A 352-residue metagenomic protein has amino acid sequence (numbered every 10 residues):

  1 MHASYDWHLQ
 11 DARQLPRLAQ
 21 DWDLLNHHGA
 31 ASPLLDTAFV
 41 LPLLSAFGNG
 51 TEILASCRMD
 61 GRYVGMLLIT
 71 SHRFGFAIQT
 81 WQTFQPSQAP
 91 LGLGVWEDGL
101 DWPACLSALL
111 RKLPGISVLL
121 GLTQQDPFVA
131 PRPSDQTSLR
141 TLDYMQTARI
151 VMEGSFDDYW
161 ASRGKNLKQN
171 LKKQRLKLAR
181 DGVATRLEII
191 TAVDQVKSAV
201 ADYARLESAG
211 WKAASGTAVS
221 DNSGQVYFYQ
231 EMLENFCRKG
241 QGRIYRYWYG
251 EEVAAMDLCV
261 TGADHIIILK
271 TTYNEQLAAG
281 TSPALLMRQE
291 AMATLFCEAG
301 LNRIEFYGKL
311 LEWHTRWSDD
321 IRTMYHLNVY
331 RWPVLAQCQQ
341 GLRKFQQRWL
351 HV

Functional and structural regions predicted by a protein language model:
H2-S4, P131-S162, L269, A299-V352: Active-site/acyl-donor-binding loops of N-acyltransferases
A3-I78, Q125-T147, S155-A279: A conserved beta-strand-loop-helix scaffold within acyl/acetyltransferase catalytic domains
F84-S117: A gly/proline- and charged-residue-enriched helix-loop-helix capping module
Q88, I116, T141-Y144, D181 (+1 more regions): A short, structural micro-pattern
V95-G99, I150-G154, T191: Short beta-strand-to-loop capping motifs
E97-L100, S107-R111, V219-Q337: Aromatic (often tryptophan-rich) hydrophobic motifs at membrane interfaces
I116-V118, L301-N302: Short acidic/polar active-site loop segments enriched in Thr and Asp
S117-Q125: Divalent metal-dependent hydrolysis catalytic cores, especially in the metallo-beta-lactamase
